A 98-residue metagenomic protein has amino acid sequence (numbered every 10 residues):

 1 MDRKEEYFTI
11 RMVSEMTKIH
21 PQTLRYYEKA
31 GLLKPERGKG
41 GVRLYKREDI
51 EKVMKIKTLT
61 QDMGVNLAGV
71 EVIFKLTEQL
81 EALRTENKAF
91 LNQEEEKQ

Functional and structural regions predicted by a protein language model:
M1-M54: Basic helix-turn-helix/winged-helix DNA-binding cores and closely related short helical interaction motifs
E15-I19, E71, A89: Charged/polar positions on well-ordered alpha helices
A30-G31, T60-M63, T77: The DNA-recognition helices of helix-turn-helix-type DNA-binding domains
L44, K55-T60, A89-N92: Short, structured secondary-structure boundary patches
I50-M63, G69: Conserved segment of winged-helix/HTH DNA-binding domains
K75-Q98: C-terminal regulatory/oligomerization modules of transcriptional regulators
